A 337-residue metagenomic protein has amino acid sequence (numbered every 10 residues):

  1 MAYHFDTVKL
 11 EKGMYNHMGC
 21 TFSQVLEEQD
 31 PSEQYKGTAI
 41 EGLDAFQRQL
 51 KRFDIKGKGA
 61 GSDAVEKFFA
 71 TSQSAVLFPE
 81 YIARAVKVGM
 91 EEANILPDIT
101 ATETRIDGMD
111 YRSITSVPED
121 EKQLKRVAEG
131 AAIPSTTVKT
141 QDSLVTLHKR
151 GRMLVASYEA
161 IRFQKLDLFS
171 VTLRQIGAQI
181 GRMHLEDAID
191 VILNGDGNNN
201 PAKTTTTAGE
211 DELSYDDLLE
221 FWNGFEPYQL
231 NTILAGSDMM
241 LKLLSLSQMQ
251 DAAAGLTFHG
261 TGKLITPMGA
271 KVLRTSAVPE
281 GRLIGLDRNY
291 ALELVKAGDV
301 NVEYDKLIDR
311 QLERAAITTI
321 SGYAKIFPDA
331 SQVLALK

Functional and structural regions predicted by a protein language model:
M1-A75: Intrinsically disordered, low-complexity terminal tails
A2-Y3, S247-K337: Sequence/fold signature of self-assembling virion shell proteins
A64-R150: Assembly/oligomerization interface modules of large self-assembling protein complexes
K125, Q164-K165, K242-L244, I326: Short helix/loop capping segments that flank catalytic or ligand/cofactor-binding pockets
T140, D217-F221, D299-V302: Glycine-rich, charged/polar anion/phosphate-binding loops that engage phosphate groups from diverse ligands
R150-F225: Alpha-helical scaffold segments that mediate packing/assembly in large oligomeric complexes
Y158-A160, S237, T319: Short, flexible loop/turn elements at secondary-structure junctions
G197-L264: Extended, solvent-exposed, turn-rich assembly/linker loops in the middle of proteins
